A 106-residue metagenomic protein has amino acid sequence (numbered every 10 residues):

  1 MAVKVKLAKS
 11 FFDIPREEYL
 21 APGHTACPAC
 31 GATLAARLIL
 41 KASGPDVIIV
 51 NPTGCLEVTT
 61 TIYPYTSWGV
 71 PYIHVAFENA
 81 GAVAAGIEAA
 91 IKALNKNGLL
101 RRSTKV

Functional and structural regions predicted by a protein language model:
V3-V106: Cofactor-binding active-site loop characterized by glycine-rich and histidine/acidic residues
